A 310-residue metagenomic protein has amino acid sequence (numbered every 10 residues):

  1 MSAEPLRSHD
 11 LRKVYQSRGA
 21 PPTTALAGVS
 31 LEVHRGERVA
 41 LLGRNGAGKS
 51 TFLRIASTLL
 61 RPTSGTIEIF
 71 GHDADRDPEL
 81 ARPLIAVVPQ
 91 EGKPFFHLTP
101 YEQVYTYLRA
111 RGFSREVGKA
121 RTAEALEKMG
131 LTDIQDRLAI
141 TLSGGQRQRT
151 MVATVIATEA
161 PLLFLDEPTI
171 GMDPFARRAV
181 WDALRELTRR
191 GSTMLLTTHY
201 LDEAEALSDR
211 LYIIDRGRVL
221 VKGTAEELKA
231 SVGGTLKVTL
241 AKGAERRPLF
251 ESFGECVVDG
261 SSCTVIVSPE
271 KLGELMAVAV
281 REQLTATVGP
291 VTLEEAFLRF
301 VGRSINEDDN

Functional and structural regions predicted by a protein language model:
S57: Helix-to-loop junction immediately C-terminal to a conserved catalytic motif
H97, L138-L142: Conserved ABC ATPase signature
Y105, R109, E116-I134: Conserved ABC ATPase "signature" region
L163-E167: Catalytic Walker B motif of ABC-type/P-loop ATPase nucleotide-binding domains
G234-N310: Short, charged/small-residue-rich alpha-helical element at the C-terminal edge of ABC transporter nucleotide-binding
